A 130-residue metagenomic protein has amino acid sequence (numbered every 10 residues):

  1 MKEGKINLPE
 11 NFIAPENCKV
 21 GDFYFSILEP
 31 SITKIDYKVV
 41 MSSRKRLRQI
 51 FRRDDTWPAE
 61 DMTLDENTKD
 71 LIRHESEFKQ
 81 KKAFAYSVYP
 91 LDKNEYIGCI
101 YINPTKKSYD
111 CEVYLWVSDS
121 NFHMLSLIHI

Functional and structural regions predicted by a protein language model:
M1-S120: GNAT-family acyltransferases
L125: Phosphate/ribose-recognition catalytic cores of enzymes acting on nucleotide-derived substrates
I128-I130: Conserved small/polar residues in nucleotide/adenosyl-binding loops
